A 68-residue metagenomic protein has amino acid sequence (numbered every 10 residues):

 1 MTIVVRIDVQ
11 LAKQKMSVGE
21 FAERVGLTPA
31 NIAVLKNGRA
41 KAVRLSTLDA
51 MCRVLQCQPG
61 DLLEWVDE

Functional and structural regions predicted by a protein language model:
M1-M16: A short, Lys/Arg-rich alpha-helix, primarily the initiator
D8, G19, D49: Residues within the helices of the helix-turn-helix
V9, V34, K41, R53 (+1 more regions): Short, charged recognition helix plus adjacent turn of helix-turn-helix-like nucleic-acid-binding domains
L11, A22, C52: The alpha-helix within a helix-turn-helix
M16, V43-S46: Residue-level signal for the short linker/turn that defines the boundary of a DNA-recognition helix
M16-V34: Short alpha-helical DNA-recognition segment
S46-D61: DNA major-groove recognition helix of helix-turn-helix/homeodomain DNA-binding modules
